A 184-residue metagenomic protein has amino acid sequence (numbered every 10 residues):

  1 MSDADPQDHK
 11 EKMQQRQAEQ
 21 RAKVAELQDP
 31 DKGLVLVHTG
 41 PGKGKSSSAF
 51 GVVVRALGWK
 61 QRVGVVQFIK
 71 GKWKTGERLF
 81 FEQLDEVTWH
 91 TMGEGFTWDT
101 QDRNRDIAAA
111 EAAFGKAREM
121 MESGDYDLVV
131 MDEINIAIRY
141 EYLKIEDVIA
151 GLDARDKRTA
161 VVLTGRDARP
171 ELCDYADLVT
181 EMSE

Functional and structural regions predicted by a protein language model:
M1-K12, F96-T97, E119-D125, I134-E184: Replace "adjacent to P-loop NTPase cores in ATP/GTP-dependent enzymes" with "adjacent to NTP-binding cores
M1-V35: Extreme N-terminal, non-catalytic leader segments that precede Walker-type/kinase nucleotide-binding cores
Q17-R21, A110-G115, V161-T164: Short gly/ser/thr-rich secondary-structure transition/capping motifs
A22-V24, F50-G51, T75-G76, F114-A117 (+2 more regions): A generic local structural motif
L27, L79-F81, D153, P170-E171: Short secondary-structure boundary/capping segments
L34-S123: Conserved P-loop
F68, E133-I134: Generic detector of well-ordered alpha-helical packing
